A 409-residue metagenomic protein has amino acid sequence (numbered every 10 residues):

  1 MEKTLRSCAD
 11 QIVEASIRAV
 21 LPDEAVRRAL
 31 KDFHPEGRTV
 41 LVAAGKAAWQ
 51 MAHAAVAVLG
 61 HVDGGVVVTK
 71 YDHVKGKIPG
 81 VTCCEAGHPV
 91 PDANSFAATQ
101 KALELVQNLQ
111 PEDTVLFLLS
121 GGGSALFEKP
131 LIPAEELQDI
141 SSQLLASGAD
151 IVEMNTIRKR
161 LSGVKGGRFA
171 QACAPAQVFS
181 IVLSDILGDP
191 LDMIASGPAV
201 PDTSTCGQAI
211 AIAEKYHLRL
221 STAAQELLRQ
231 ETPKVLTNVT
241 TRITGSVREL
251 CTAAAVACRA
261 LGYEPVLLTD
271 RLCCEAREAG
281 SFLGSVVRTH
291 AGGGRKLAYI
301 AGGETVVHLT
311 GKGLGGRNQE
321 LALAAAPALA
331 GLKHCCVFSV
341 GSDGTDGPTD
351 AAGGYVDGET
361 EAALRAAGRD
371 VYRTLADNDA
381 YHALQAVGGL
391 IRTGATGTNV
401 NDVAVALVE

Functional and structural regions predicted by a protein language model:
M1-V42, Q50-M51: An N-terminal, well-structured beta->alpha segment
V42-A44, V66-T69, F117-G121, S180-I186 (+3 more regions): Short beta-strand segments
A54-G64, I78-T82, L103, Q107 (+5 more regions): A glycine- and small-aliphatic-rich helix-loop capping segment at beta-alpha/alpha-beta transitions that lines
K70-E112, E153, I157-R158: Glycine-rich oxoanion-binding loops at beta->alpha junctions
P133-R219: Internal gly/pro-rich beta-alpha loop/helix module that stabilizes soluble enzyme cofactors or their anionic handles
R158, A176-F179, P201-F282, V286: Accessory alpha-helical/coil subdomains and C-terminal extensions that flank or cap enzyme catalytic cores
G262-S339, G347-P348: Active-site segments that bind and position negatively charged phosphate/pyrophosphate groups
L323-E409: Internal helix-turn-beta structural module
